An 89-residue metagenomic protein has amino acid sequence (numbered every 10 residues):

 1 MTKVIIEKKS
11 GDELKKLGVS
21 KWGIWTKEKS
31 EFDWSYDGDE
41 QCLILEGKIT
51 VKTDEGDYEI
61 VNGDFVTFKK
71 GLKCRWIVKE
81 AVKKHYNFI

Functional and structural regions predicted by a protein language model:
M1-K3, L17, K83-I89: Double-stranded beta-helix
T2-K9, L14, W22-G23, D57 (+1 more regions): Cytosolic regulatory regions built on CNB/CRP/Popeye-like sensor folds
K9-G11, G18-D37, K69-K70: Conserved short histidine dyad/triad with adjacent acidic residue
F32-Y36, T53, I77: Short histidine-centered beta-strand/loop micro-motifs that create catalytic or ligand/metal-coordination sites
D37-T50: Short, conserved beta-strand element in jelly-roll/cupin
D54-K70: Short acidic-glycine-tyrosine-enriched beta hairpin
K70-I89: Ligand-binding loop in jelly-roll beta-barrel domains
